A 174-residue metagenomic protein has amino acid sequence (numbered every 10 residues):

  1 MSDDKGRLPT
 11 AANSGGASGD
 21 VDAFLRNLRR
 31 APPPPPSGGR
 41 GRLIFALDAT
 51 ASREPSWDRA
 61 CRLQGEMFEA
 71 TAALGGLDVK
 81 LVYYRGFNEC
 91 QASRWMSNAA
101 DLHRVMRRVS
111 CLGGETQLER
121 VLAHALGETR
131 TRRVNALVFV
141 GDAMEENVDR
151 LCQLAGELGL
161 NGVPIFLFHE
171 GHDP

Functional and structural regions predicted by a protein language model:
M1-I44, A51-D58, A73-G75: Acidic, polar low-complexity linker/tail segments
A31, E66-A70, H124-E128, E157: A generic secondary-structure signal
G38-R94, V121, A136-V140: Von Willebrand factor
R59, R150-L154: A short acidic, amphipathic alpha-helical/loop segment
L77, R133-N135, N161-P164: Short glycine-/polar-rich loops that comprise or flank the Walker A/P-loop and associated switch/sensor motifs
E89, N98-A136, M144-D149, G171-P174: Von Willebrand factor
W95-M96, G127-T131, Q153-N161: Short, surface-exposed basic-aromatic patches at helix termini and helix-loop junctions that form
A155-P174: Von Willebrand factor type A / integrin I
